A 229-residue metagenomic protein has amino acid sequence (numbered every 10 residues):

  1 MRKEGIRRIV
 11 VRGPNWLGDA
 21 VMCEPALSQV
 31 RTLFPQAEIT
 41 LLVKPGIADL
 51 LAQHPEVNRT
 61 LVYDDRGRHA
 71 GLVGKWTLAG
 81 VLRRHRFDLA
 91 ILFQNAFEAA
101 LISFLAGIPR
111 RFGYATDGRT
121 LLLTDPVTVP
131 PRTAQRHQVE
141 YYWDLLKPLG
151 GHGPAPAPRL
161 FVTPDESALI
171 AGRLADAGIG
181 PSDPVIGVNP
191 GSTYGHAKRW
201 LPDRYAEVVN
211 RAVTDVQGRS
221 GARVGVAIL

Functional and structural regions predicted by a protein language model:
M1-L229: Catalytic machinery of carbohydrate-active enzymes, primarily nucleotide-sugar-dependent glycosyltransferases
